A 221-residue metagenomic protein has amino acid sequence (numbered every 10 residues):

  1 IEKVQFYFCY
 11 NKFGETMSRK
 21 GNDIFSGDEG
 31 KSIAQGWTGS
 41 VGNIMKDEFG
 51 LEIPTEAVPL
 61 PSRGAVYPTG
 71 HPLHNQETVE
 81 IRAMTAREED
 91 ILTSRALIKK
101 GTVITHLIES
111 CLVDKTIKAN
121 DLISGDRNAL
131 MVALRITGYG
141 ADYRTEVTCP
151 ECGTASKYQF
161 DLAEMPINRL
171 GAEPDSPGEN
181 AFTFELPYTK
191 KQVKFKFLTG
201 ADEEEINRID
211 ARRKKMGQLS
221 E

Functional and structural regions predicted by a protein language model:
Q5-E221: Long C-terminal interaction/binding lobes of large macromolecular proteins
